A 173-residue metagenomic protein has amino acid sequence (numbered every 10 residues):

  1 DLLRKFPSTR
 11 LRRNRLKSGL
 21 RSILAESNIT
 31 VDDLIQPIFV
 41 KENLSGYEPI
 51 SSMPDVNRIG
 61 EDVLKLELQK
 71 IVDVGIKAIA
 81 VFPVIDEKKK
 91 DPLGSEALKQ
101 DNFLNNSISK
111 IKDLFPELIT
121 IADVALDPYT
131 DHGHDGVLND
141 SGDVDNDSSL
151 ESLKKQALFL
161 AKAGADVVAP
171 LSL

Functional and structural regions predicted by a protein language model:
L2-F6, K17, I29-I35, K41-L173: Alpha/beta enzyme core
L11-R15: Short terminal interaction segments
L20-L24: Glycine-rich, charged/polar anion/phosphate-binding loops that engage phosphate groups from diverse ligands
